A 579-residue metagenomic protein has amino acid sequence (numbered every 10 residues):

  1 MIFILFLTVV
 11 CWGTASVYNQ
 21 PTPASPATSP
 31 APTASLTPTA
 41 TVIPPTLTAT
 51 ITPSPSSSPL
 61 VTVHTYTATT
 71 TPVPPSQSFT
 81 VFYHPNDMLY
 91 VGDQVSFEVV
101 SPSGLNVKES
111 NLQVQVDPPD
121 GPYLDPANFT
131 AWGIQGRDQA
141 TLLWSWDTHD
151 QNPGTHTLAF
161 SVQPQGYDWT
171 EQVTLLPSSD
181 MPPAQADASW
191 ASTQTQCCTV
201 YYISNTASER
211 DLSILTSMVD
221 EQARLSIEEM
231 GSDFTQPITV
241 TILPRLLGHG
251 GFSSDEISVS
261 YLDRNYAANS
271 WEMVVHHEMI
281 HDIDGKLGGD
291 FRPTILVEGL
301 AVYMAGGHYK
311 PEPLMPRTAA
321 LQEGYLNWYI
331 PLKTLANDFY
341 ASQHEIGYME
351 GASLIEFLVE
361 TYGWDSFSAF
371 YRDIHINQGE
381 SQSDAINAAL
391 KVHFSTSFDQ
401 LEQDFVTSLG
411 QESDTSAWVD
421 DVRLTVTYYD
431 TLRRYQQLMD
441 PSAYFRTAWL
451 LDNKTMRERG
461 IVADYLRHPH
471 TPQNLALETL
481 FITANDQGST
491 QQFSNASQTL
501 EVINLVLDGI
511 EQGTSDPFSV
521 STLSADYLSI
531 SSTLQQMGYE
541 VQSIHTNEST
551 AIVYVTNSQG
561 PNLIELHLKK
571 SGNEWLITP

Functional and structural regions predicted by a protein language model:
F6-S76, P182-Q185, C197, T578: Ser/Thr-rich, Proline-interspersed low-complexity disordered segments
S54-S96, V100-P102, D526-E540: Short, compositionally biased P/S/T/A/G/V-rich stretches that sit at domain boundaries
Y66, T70-T80, Q172-N205: Low-complexity, Pro/Ser/Thr- and charge-rich linker/hinge segments at domain boundaries
W132-S145, N152: Aromatic sugar-binding surface patches on proteins that engage polysaccharides or sugar-phosphate polymers
Q165-P183, L563-P579: Short beta-strand edge/turn micro-motifs at domain boundaries
A188-P293, H308-E312, L321-Q322, A336-Y340 (+2 more regions): Juxtacatalytic substrate-recognition/specificity segment
G251-D255, N269-S270, V274, K286-R457 (+1 more regions): Acidic/His/Gly-enriched intrinsically disordered linker/tail segments that often contain short helix/coil "MoRF-like"
V419-P579: Non-catalytic terminal regions of proteins
